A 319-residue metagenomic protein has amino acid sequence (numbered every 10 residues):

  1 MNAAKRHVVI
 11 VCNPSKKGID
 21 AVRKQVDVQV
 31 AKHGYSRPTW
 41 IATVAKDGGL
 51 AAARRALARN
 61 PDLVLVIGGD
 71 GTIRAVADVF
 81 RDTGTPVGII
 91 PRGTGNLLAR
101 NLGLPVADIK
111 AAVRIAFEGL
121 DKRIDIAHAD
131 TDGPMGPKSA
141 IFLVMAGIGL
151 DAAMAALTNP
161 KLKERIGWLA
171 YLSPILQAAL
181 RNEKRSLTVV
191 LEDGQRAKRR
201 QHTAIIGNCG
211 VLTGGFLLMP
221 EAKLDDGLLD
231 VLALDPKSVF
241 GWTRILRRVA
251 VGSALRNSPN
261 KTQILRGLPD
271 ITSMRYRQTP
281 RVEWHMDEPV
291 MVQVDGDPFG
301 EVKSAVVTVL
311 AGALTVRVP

Functional and structural regions predicted by a protein language model:
M1-V64, R74, K110, R114: ATP/NTP phosphate-donor binding region
V11, D20, T43, D82-P86 (+1 more regions): Catalytic core of DAGKc-family lipid kinases
P14, I67-G69, R92: Glycine-rich beta-strand-to-loop/alpha-helix junction loops that act as flexible
D62-I67, K261: Periplasmic-binding protein-like
T72-T85: Short Gly/Thr/Asp-enriched flexible loops that form oxyanion-binding sites at enzyme active sites
G147, D151, I205-E221, P298: Glycine-rich phosphate/pyrophosphate-binding beta-alpha loops
L162-A170, G214-G215, P220-R244: Gly/Ser/Thr-rich active-site loops/lids in small-molecule metabolic enzymes that frequently grip phosphoryl groups
L191-D193, K198, K223, A233-P319: ATP/nucleoside-binding phosphotransfer catalytic cores, i.e., glycine-rich phosphate-binding loops
